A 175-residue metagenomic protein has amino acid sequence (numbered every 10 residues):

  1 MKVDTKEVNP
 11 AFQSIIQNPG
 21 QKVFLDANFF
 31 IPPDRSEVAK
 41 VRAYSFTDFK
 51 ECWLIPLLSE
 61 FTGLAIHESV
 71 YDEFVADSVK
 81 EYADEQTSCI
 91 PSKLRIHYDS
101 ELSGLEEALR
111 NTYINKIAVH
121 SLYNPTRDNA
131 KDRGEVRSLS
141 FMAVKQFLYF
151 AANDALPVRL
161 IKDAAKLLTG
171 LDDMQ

Functional and structural regions predicted by a protein language model:
K2-Q146, A155-Q175: Active-site-proximal, substrate-binding regions of enzyme catalytic domains and RNA-binding/basic surfaces
F150-A151: Conserved SAM-binding loop
